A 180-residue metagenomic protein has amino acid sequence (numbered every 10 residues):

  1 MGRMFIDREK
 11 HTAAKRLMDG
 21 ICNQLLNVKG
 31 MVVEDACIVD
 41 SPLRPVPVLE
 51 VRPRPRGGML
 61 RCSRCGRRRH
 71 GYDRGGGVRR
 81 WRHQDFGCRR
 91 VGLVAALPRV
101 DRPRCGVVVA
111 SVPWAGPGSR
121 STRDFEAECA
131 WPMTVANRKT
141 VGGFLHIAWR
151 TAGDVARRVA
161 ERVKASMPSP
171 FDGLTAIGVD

Functional and structural regions predicted by a protein language model:
M1-V107: Short, conserved DNA-binding cores of transcription-related domains
G66-R69, G77-V179: Short, positively charged, Gly/Tyr-enriched micro-motifs that form contact patches at catalytic or ligand/partner
